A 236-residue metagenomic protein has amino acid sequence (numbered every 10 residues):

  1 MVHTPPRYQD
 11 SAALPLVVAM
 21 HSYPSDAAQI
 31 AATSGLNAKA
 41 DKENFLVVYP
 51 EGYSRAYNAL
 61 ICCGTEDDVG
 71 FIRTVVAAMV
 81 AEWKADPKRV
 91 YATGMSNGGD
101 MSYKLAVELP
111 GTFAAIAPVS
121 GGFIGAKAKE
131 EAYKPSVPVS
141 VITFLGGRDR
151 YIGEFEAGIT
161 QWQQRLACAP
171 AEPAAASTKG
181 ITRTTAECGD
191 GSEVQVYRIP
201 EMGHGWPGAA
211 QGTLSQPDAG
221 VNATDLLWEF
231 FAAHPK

Functional and structural regions predicted by a protein language model:
M1-R7, S11-Y91, M95, D100-K104 (+3 more regions): Serine-hydrolase catalytic machinery in alpha/beta-hydrolase-like enzymes
R7-Y8, Y23-S25, G52-R55, R148-R150 (+3 more regions): Acidic glycine-/aspartate-rich tracts in secreted/extracellular proteins
A12, A85-K88, G111-A114, V137 (+1 more regions): Structured loop/turn residues at beta-strand edges in well-structured enzyme cores
V69-R73, G153-T160, V221-D225: A structural signal for well-ordered alpha-helical segments within the folded catalytic domains of diverse enzymes
R73-V76, V80, P110, I159-Q163 (+2 more regions): Non-transmembrane alpha-helical segments in soluble domains of secreted/periplasmic/extracellular proteins
A114-S192, R198-E201: The feature captures the conserved acid-bearing segment of alpha/beta-hydrolase catalytic domains
Q216-K236: Catalytic active-site module of serine/aspartate enzymes centered on a nucleophile-bearing elbow/loop
